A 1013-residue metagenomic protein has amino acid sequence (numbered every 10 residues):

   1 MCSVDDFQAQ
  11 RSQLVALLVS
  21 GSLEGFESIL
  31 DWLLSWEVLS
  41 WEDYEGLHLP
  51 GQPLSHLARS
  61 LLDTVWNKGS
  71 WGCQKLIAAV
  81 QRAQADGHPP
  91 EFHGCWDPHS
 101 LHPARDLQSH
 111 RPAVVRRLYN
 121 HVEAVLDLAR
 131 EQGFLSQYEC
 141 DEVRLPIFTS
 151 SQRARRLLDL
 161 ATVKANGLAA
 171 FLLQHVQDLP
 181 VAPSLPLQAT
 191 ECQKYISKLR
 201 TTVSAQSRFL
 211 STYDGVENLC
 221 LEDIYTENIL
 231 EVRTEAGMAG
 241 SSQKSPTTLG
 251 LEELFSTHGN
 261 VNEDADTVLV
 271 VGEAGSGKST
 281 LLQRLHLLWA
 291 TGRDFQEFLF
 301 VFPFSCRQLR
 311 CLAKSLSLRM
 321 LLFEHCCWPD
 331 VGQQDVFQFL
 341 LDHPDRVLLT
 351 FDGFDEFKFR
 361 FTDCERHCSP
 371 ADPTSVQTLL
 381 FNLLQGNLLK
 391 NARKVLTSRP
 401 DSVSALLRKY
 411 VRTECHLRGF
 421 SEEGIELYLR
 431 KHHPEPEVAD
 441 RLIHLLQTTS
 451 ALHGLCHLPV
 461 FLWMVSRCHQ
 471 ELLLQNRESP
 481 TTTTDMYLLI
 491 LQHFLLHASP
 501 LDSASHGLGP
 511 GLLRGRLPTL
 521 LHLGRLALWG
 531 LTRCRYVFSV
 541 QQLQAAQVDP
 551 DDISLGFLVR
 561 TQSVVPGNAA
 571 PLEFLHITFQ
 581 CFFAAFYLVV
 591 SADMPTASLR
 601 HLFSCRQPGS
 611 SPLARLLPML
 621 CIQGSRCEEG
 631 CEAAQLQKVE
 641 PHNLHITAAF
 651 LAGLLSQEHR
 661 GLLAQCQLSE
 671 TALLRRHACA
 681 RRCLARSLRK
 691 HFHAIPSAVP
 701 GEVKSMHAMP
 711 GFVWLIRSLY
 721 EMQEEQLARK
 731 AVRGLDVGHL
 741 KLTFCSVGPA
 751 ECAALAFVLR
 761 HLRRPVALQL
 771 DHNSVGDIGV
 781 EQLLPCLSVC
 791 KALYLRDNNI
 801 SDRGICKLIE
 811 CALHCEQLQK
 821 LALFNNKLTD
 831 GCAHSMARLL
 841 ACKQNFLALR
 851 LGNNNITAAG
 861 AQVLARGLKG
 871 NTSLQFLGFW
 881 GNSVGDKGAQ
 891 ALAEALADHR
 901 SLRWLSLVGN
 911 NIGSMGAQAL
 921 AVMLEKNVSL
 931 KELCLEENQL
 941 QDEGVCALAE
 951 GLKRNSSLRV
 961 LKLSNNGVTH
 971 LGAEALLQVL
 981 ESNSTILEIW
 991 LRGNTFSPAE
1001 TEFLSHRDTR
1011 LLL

Functional and structural regions predicted by a protein language model:
M1-L33, W41-E42, P50-A129, I147-T190 (+1 more regions): Death-fold interaction domains
L34-S35, Y44, D86, A124-E131 (+3 more regions): Long, basic/Gly/Ser/Thr-rich N-terminal segments that mediate initial subcellular attachment or targeting
L39, F134-E139, S957, T985: Conserved tryptophan-centered aromatic signature that marks the ligand-binding surface of SH3 and related Trp-rich
L47, L61-L62, L76, V143 (+5 more regions): Short alpha-helical scaffolding segments that buttress acidic/His motifs in well-ordered protein cores
D97, D106, P112, L187-L312 (+13 more regions): Leucine-enriched alpha-helical scaffold segments used for protein-protein interaction
